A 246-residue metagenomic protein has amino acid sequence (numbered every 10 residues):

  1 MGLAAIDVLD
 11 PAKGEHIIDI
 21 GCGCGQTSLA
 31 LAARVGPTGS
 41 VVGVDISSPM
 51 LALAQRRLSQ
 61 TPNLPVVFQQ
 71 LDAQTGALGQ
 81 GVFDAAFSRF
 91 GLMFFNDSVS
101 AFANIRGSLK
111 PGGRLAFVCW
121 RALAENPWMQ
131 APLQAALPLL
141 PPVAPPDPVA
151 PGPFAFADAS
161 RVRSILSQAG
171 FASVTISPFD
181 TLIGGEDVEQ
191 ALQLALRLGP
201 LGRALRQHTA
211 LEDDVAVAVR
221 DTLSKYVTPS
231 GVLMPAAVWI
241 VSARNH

Functional and structural regions predicted by a protein language model:
M1-E15, A30: Conserved alpha-helix/loop element of class I SAM-dependent methyltransferases that forms part of the SAM/SAH-binding
H16-A77, S100: Class I SAM-dependent methyltransferase SAM/SAH-binding core
C24-Q26, G79, S98, A150-H246: Conserved Class I S-adenosyl-L-methionine
R34, M93-F95: A short His-aromatic
V35, L58-S59, A136, L166 (+2 more regions): Conserved hydrophobic residues forming the short capping helix/wall of the S-adenosyl-L-methionine
A86-F87: Hydrophobic beta-strand segment of the Class I
V99-R114: A short glycine-rich, Lys/Arg-flanked "PGG" loop and its adjoining helix->strand segment in the class I
R114-P141: Conserved class I S-adenosyl-L-methionine
